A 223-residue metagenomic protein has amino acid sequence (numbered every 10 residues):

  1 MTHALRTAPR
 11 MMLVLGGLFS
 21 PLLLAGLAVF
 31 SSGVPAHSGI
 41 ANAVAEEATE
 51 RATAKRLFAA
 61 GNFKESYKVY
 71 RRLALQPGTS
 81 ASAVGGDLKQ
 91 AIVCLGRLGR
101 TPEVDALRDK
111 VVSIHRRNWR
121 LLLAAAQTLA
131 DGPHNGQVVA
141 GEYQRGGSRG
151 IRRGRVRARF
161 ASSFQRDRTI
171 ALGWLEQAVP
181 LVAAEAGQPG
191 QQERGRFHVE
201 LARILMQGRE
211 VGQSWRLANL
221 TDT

Functional and structural regions predicted by a protein language model:
M1-M12: N-terminal secretory signal peptides that target proteins for export/translocation
M11-S32: Bacterial N-terminal signal peptides
A25-A45: Boundary at the C-terminal end of the N-terminal hydrophobic targeting segment
G39-T223: Extracytoplasmic/secretory-pathway proteins
